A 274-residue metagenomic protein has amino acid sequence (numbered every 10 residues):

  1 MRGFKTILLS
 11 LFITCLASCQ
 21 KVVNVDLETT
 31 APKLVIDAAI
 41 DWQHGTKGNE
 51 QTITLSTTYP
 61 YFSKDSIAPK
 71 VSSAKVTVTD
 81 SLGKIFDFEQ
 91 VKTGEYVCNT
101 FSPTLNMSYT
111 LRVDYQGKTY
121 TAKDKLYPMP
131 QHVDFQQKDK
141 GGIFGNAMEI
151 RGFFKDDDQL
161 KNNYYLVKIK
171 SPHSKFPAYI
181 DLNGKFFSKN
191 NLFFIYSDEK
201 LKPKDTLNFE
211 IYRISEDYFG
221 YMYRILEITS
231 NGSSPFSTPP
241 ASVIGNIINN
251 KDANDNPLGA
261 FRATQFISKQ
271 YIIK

Functional and structural regions predicted by a protein language model:
R2-S10: Sec-dependent signal peptide recognition, specifically the positively charged N-region followed immediately by
C15-S18: C-terminal motif of bacterial Sec signal peptides marking the signal peptidase cleavage site
Q20-K274: A sequence/structural signal for flexible, mid-protein segments enriched in small/helix-disrupting residues
